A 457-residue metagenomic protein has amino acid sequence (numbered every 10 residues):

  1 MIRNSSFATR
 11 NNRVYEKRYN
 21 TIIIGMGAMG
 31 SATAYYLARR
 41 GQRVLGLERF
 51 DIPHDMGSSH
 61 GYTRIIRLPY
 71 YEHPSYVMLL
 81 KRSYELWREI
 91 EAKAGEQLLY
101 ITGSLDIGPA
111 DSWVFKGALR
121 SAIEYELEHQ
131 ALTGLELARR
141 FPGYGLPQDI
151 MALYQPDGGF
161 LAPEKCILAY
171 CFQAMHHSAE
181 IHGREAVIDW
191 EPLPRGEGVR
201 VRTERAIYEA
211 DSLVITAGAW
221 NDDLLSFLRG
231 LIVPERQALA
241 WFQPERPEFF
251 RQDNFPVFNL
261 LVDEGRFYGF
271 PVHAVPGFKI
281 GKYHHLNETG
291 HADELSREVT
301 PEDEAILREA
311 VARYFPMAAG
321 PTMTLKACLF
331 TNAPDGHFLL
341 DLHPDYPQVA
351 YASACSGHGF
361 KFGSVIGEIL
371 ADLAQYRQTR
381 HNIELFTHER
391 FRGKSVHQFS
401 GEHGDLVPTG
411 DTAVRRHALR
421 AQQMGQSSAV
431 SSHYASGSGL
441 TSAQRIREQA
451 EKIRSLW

Functional and structural regions predicted by a protein language model:
M1-T21, R39, R420-G425, S431-H433 (+3 more regions): Extreme N-terminal leader/targeting segments of oxidoreductases
Y19-G46: N-terminal Rossmann-like FAD-binding beta1-loop-alpha1 element of flavoenzymes
M29, Y35-R39, G95-I101, Y208 (+3 more regions): Active-site substrate-recognition segment that forms the wall of the catalytic cavity or substrate channel
R39-S59: Glycine-rich FAD pyrophosphate-binding loop
T63-R140, I150, R266: Dinucleotide-binding Rossmann-like beta1-alpha1 core, especially the glycine-rich loop that anchors the ADP
P109-H177, H182-G183, D189-E197: Flavin (FAD/FMN) cofactor-binding and adjacent substrate-gating region of FAD-dependent oxidoreductase domains
L161-E248: Predominantly flavin-linked oxidoreductase catalytic cores and closely associated redox partners
E309-A413, R454-W457: C-terminal catalytic lobe of FAD-dependent flavoproteins
